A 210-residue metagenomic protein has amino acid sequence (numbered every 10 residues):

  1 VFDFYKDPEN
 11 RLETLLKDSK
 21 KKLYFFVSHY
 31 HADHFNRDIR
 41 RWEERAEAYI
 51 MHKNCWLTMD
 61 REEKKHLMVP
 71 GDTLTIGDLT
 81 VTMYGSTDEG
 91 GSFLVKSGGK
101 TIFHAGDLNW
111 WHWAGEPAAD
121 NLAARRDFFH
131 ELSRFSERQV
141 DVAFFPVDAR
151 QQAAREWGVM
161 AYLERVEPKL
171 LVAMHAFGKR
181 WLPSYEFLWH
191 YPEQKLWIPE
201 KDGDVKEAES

Functional and structural regions predicted by a protein language model:
V1, T73-T82, L94-I102, E207-S210: Beta-strand-turn-beta hairpins that frame and shape the catalytic cleft of phosphate-ester-processing enzymes
V1-Y30, R37-W42, L108-E137: Pre-active-site segment of Zn-dependent metallo-hydrolases
V1-Y5, K21-D33, Y49-N54, F103-D107 (+5 more regions): Active-site neighborhood of phospho(di)ester-bond hydrolases with catalytic His/Asp-centered motifs
P8-E9, Y30-F35, C55-M59, L74 (+4 more regions): Active-site environment of divalent metal-dependent phosphoester hydrolases
S28, I50-V69: Glycine/small-residue-rich loop that forms an oxyanion/phosphate-binding "nest" at active or ligand-binding sites
N36-A46, W181-L188: Metal-dependent catalytic neighborhoods of phosphoester/phosphodiester hydrolases
E63-L74, T87, R134, R155-S210: Binuclear metal-ion centers of metallo-dependent hydrolases, dominated by the metallo-beta-lactamase
T87-E164: Active-site-proximal loop/helix segments of hydrolase catalytic cores
